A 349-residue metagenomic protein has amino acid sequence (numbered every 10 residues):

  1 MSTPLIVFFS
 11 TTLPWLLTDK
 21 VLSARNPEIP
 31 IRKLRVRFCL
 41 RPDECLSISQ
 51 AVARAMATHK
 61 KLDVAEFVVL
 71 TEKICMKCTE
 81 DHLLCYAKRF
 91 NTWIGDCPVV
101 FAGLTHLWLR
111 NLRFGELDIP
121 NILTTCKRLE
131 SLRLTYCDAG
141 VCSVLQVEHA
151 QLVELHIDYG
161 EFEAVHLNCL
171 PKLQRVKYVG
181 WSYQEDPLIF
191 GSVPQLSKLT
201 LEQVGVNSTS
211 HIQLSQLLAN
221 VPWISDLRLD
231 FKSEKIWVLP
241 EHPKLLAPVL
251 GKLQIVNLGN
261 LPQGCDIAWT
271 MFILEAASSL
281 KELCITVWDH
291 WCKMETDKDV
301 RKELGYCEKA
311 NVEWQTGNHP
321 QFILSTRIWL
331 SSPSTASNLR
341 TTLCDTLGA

Functional and structural regions predicted by a protein language model:
M1-E148, D158: Leucine-rich repeat
S2, R32-C39, D63-V68, D81 (+10 more regions): Conserved hydrophobic beta-strand positions in leucine-rich repeat
S2-T12, G317-P320, T326, S331-G348: Acidic, proline/serine/threonine- and glycine-rich low-complexity intrinsically disordered segments
P14, R41-I48, E72-C78, F90-T92 (+9 more regions): Short, solvent-exposed loop/turn at the beta-strand->alpha-helix junction within individual leucine-rich repeat
D19-I31, L245, H319-W329: LRR flanking "cap" motifs
E28-P30, D266-I267, S279, R340: Short loop/turn segments at connectors of secondary-structure elements within structured domains
S49-M56, M76-G103, P120-R128, S143-V153 (+7 more regions): A structural signal for leucine-rich repeat
L258-C292: Loop/turn-rich, solvent-exposed surfaces of beta-rich toroidal or solenoidal domains
